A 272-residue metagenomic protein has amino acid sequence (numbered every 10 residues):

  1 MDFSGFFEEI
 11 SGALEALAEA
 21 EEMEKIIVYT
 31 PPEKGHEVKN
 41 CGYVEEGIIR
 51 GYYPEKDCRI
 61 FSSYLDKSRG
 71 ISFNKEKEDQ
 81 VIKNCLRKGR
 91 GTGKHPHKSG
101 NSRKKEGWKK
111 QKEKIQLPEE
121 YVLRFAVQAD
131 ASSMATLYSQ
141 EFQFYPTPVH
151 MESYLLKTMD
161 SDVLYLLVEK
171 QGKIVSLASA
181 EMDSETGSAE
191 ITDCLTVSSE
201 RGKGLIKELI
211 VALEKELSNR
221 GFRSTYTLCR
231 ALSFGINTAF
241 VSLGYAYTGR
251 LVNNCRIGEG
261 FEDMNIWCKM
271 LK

Functional and structural regions predicted by a protein language model:
M1-D2, K75-Q80, N84-P148, I266: Short amphipathic alpha-helix that is part of the acyltransferase structural core
M1-G5, I10, G187-S198, L228: Conserved acetyl-CoA binding element of GNAT-fold acetyltransferases
G5-A16, T196, G202-N219, S242: Conserved acetyl-CoA-binding loop-helix of GNAT-fold acetyltransferases
A18-P31, L217-C229: Conserved GNAT acetyl-CoA-binding A-motif
I27-H36, T227-N237, N254-I257: Conserved beta-strand-loop-alpha-helix junction that forms the acyl-donor binding cleft
Y29, V44-I60, A246-F261: Conserved catalytic-core motifs of GNAT/GCN5-like acyltransferases
E37-Y43, A239-F240, Y245: Conserved active-site tyrosine of GNAT-family acetyltransferases
A126-A129, S133-S198: A conserved beta-strand-loop-helix scaffold within acyl/acetyltransferase catalytic domains
